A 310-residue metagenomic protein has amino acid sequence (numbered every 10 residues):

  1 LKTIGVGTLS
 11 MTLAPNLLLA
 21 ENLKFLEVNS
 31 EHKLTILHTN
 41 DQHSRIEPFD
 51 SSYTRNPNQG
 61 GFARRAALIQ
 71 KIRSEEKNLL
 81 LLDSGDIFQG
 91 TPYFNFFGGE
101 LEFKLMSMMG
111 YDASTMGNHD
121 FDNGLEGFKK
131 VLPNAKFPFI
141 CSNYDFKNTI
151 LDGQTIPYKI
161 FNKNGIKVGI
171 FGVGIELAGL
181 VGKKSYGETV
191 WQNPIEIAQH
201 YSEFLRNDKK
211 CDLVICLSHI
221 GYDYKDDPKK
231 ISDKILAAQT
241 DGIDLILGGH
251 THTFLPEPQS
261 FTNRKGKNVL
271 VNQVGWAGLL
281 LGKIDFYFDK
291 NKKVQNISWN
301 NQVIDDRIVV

Functional and structural regions predicted by a protein language model:
K2-T12, L17-D306: Acidic, metal/ion-coordinating pockets
V309: Glycine-rich phosphate-binding loop plus the immediately following alpha-helix
